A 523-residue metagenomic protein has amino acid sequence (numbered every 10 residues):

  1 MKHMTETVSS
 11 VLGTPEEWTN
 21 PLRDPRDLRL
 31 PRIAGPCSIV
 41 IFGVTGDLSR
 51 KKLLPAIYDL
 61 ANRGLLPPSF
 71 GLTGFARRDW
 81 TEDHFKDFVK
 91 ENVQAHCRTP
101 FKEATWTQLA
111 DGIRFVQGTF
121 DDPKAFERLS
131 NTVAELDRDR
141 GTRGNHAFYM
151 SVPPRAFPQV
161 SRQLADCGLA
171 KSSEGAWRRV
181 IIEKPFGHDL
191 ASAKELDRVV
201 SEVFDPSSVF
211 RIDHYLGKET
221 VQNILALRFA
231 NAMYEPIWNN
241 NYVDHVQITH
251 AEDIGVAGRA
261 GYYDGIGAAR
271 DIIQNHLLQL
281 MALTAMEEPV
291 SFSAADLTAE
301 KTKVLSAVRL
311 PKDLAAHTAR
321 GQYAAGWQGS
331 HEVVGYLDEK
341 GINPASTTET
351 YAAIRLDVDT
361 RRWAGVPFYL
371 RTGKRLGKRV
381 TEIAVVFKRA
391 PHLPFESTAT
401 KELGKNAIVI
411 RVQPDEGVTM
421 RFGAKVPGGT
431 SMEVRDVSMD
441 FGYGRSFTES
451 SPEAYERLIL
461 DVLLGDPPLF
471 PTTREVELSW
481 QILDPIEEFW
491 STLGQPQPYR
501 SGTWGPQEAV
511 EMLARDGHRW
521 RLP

Functional and structural regions predicted by a protein language model:
K2-I182, F186-P523: Secretory/organelle targeting and membrane-embedding segments
